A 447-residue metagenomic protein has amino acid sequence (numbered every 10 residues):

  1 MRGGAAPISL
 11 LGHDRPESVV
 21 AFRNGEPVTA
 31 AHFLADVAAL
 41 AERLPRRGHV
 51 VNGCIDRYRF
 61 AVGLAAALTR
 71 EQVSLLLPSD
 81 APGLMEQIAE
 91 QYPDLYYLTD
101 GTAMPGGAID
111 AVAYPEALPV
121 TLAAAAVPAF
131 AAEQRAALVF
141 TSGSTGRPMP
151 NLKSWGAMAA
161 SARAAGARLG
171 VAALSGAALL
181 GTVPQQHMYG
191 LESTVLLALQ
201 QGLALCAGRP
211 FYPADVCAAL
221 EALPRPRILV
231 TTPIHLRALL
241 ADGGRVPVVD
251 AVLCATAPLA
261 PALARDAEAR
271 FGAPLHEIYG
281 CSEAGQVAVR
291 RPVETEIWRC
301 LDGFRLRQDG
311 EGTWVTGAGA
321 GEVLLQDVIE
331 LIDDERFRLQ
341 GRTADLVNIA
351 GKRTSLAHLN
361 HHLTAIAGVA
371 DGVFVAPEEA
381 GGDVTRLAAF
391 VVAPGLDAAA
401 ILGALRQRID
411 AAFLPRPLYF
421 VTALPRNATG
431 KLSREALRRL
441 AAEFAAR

Functional and structural regions predicted by a protein language model:
R2-P16, A117-F140, A172-L179: Conserved pre-ATP/AMP-binding loop-to-beta segment of ANL
D14-L44, K153-G156: Conserved AMP-binding/adenylate-forming core of the ANL superfamily
P27-T29, P128, A136-R163: Conserved AMP-binding A3 loop
A41-D80, G176-A177, G181-Q185, R353: Conserved AMP-binding/adenylate-forming
E90-G101, L152-R168, L174-A238, A251 (+1 more regions): AMP-binding/adenylate-forming
A241-E294: Gly/Ser/Thr-rich phosphate-binding loop
Q326-F413: AMP-binding/adenylate-forming catalytic core of the ANL superfamily
V347, A388-F390, A404-R447: Conserved C-terminal "lid"/linker of ANL adenylate-forming enzymes
